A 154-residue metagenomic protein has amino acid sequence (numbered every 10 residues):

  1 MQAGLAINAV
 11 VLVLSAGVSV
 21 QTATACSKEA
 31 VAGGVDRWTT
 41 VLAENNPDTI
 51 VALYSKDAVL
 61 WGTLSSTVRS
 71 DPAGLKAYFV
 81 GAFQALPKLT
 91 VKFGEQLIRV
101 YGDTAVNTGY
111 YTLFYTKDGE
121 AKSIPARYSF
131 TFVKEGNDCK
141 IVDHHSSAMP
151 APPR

Functional and structural regions predicted by a protein language model:
G4-S19: Bacterial N-terminal signal peptides
S15-K56, P152-R154: Short, low-complexity N-terminal intrinsically disordered segments enriched in polar/charged residues
K28-G34, P47-Y101, K122-S123: A solvent-exposed, acidic/Ser-Thr-rich amphipathic alpha-helical stretch
D57-A58, S65-T67, T112-F114, S147-P150: Solvent-exposed loop/turn segments at secondary-structure junctions within structured extracellular/periplasmic domains
F79, F93-I98, Y111-L113, R127-V133: Hydrophobic/aromatic beta-strand elements that line small-molecule binding cavities or substrate pockets in beta-rich
I98-A105, E120, F132-K140: A short, structured loop/turn motif at beta-sheet edges
D103-L113: A short hydrophobic beta-strand element
P125-P152: Short beta-strand edge/turn micro-motifs at domain boundaries
